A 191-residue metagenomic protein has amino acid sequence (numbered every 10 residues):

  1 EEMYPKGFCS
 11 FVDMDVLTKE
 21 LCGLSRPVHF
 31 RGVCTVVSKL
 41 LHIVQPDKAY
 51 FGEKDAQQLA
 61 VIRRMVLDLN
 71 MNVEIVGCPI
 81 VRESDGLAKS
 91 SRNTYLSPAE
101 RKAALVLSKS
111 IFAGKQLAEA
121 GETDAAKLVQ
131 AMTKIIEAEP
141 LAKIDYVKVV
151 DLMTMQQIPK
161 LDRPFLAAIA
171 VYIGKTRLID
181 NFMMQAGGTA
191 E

Functional and structural regions predicted by a protein language model:
E1-L141, V150, T154, F182: Nucleotidyltransferase catalytic core that binds NTPs
A131-E191: Phosphate/ribose-recognition catalytic cores of enzymes acting on nucleotide-derived substrates
